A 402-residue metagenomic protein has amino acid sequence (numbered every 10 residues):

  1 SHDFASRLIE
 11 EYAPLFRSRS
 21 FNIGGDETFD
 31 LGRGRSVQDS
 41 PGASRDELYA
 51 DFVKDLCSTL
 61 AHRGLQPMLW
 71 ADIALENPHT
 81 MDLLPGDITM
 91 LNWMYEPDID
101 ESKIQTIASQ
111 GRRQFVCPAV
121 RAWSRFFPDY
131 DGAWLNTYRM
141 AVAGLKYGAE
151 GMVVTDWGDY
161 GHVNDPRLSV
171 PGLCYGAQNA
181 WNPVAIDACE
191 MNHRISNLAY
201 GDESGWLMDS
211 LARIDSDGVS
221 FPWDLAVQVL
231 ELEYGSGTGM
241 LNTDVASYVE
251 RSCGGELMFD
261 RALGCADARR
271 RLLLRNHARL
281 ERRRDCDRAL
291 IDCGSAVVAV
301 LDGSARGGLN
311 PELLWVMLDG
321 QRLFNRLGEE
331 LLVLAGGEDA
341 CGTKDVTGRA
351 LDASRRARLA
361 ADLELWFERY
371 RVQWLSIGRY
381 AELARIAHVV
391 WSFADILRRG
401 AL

Functional and structural regions predicted by a protein language model:
H2-S20, E27, Q38-L402: Substrate-binding groove of N-acetylhexosamine-processing glycoside hydrolases
G32-R33: Surface-exposed loop and adjacent secondary-structure segments within mature catalytic domains
